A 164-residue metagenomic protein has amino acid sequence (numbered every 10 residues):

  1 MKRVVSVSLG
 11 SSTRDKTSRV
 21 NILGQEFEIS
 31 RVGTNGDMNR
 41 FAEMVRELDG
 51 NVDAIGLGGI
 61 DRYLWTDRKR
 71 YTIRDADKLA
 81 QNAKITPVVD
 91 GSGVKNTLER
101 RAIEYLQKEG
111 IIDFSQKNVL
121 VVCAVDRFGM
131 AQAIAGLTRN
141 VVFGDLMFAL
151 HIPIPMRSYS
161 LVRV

Functional and structural regions predicted by a protein language model:
R3-F41, D61-V164: Conserved mixed alpha/beta catalytic, RNA-binding, or beta-rich assembly cores of soluble enzyme, regulatory
E43-L48: Short amphipathic alpha-helices and their capping/turn segments at secondary-structure boundaries
G50-V52: Short acidic/histidine-rich motifs immediately flanking catalytic phosphotransfer sites in two-component signaling
G58: Conserved residues at the C-terminal ends of beta-strands
